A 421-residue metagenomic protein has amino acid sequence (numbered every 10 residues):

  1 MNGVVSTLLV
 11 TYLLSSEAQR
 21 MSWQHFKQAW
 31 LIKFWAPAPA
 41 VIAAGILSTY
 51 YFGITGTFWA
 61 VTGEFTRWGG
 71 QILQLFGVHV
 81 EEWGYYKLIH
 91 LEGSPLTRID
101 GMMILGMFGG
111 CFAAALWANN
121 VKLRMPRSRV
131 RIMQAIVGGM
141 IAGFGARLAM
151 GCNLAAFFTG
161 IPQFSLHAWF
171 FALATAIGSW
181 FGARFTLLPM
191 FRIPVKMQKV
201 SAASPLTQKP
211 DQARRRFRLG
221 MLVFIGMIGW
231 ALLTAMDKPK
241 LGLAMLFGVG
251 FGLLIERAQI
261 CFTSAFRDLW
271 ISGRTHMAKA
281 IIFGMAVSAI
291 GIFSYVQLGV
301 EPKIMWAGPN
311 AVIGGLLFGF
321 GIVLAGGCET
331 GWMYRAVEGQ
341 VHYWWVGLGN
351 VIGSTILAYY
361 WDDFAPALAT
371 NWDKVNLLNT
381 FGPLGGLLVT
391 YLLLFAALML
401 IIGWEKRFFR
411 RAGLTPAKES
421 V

Functional and structural regions predicted by a protein language model:
M1-V421: Membrane-interfacial helix-loop segments of redox and metal-homeostasis proteins, especially TM-loop-TM junctions
